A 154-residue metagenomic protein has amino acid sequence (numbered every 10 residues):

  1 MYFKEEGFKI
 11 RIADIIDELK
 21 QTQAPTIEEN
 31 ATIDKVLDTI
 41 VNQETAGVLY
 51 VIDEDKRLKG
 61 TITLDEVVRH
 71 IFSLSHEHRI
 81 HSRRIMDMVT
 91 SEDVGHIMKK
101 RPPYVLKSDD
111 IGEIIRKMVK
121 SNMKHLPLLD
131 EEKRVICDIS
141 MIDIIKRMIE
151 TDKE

Functional and structural regions predicted by a protein language model:
M1-E154: Tandem CBS (Cystathionine beta-synthase) repeat/Bateman regulatory domains
